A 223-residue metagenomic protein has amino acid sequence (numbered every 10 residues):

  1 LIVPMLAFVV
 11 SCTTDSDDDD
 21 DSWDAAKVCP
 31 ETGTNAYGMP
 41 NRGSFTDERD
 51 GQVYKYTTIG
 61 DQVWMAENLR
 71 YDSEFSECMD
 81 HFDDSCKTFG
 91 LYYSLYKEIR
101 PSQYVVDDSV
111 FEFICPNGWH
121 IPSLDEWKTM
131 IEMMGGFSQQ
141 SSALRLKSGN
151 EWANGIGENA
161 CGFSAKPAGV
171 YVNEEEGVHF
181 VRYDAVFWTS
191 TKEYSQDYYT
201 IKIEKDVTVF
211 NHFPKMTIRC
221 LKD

Functional and structural regions predicted by a protein language model:
L1-V3: Sec-dependent signal peptide recognition, specifically the positively charged N-region followed immediately by
F8-S11: C-terminal motif of bacterial Sec signal peptides marking the signal peptidase cleavage site
D15-D223: Conserved positions within compact, well-structured domain cores
